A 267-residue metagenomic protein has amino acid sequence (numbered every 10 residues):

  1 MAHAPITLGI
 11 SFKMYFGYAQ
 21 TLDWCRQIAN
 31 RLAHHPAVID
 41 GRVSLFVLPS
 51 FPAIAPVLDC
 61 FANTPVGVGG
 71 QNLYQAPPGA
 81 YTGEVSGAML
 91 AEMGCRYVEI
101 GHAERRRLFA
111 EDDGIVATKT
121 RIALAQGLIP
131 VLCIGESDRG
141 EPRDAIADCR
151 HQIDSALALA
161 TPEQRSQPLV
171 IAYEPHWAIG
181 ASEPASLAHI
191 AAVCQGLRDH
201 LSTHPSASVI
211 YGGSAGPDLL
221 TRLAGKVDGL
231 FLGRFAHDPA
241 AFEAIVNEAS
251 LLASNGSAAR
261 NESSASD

Functional and structural regions predicted by a protein language model:
M1-D267: Active-site loop-to-helix "anion-binding N-cap" substructures in soluble metabolic enzymes
